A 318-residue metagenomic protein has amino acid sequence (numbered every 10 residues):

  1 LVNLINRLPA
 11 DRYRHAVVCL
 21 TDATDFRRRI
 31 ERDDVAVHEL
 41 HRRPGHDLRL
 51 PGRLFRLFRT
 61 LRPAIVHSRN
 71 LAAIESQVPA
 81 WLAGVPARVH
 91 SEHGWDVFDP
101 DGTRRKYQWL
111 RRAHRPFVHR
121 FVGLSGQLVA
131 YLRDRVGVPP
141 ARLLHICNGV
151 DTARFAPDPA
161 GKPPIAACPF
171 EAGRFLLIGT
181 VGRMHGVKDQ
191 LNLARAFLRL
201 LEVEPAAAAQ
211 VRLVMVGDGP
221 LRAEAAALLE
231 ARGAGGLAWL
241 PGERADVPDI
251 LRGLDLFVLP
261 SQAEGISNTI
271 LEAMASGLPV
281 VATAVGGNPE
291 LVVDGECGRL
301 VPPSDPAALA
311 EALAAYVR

Functional and structural regions predicted by a protein language model:
L1-N3, L176, T180-E202, P220-A226 (+1 more regions): A conserved mid-protein helix/loop that constitutes part of the nucleotide-sugar donor-binding site
C19, P279-A282, V292: Short hydrophobic beta-strand element within catalytic cores of glycosyltransferases and related nucleotide-activated
S68-I74, E92: Short His-centered aromatic/hydrophobic patch
V118-R154: A short, active-site helix/loop in glycosyltransferases that binds the activated sugar's phosphate group
A156-A172, L177: A short helix/loop element that forms part of the nucleotide-sugar donor recognition site in Leloir-type
A226-G242: Nucleotide-activated donor-binding/catalytic signature segment of Leloir-type glycosyltransferases, i.e., the conserved
E243, Q262: Aromatic "clamp/platform" in nucleotide-sugar-dependent glycosyltransferases that forms part of the donor/acceptor
D294-G295, R299-P306, A315-R318: Conserved acidic donor-binding segment of nucleotide-sugar-dependent glycosyltransferases
